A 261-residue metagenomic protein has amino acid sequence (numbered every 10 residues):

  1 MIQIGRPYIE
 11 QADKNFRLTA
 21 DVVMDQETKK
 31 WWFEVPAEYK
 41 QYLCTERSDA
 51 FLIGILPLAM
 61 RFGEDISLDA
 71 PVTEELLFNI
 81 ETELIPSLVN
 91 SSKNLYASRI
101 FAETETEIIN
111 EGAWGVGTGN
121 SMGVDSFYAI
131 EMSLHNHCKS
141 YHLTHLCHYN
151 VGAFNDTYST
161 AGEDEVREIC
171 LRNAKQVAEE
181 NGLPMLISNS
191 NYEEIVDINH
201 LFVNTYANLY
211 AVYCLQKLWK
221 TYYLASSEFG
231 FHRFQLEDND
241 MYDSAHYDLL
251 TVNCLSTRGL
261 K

Functional and structural regions predicted by a protein language model:
M1-V23, T45, A50, G54 (+3 more regions): Nucleotide-activated chemistry modules centered on ATP-dependent adenylation/adenylyltransferase
V23-T45: N-terminal, positively charged, Ser/Thr/Ala/Gly-biased leader segments that form transit/presequence-like amphipathic
